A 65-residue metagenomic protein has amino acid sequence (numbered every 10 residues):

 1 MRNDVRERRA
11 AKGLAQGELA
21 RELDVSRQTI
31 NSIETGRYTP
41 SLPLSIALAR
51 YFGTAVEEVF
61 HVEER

Functional and structural regions predicted by a protein language model:
N3-E22: Short basic helix-loop element that most often maps to the first helix and adjoining turn of HTH DNA-binding modules
E7, I33-T35, E58: Intrinsically disordered and other compositionally biased segments
A10, Y38-T39: Short amphipathic helical patch at the helix-1/turn junction of helix-turn-helix
V25-Y38: Recognition helix of helix-turn-helix/homeodomain-like DNA-binding domains that insert into the DNA major groove
P43-E58: DNA major-groove recognition helix of helix-turn-helix/homeodomain DNA-binding modules
F60-R65: Short amphipathic recognition helices of helix-turn-helix/homeodomain-type DNA-binding modules
